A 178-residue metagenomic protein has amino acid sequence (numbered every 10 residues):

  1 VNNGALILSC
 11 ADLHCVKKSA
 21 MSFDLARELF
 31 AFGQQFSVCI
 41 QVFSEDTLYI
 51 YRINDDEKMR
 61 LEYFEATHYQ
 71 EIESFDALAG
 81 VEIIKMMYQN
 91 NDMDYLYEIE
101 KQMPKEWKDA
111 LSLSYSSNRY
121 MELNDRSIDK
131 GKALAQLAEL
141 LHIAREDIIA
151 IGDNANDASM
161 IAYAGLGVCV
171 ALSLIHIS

Functional and structural regions predicted by a protein language model:
V1-K18, S22-D24: Alpha-helical substrate-recognition element adjacent to the catalytic core
E28, F32, F36-I151, A155 (+1 more regions): Conserved acidic, metal-coordinating active-site core of Asp-based, Mg2+-dependent phosphoryl-transfer enzymes
A171-L172: Zn-dependent metallopeptidase/amidohydrolase metal-coordination segment
I175-I177: Conserved small/polar residues in nucleotide/adenosyl-binding loops
